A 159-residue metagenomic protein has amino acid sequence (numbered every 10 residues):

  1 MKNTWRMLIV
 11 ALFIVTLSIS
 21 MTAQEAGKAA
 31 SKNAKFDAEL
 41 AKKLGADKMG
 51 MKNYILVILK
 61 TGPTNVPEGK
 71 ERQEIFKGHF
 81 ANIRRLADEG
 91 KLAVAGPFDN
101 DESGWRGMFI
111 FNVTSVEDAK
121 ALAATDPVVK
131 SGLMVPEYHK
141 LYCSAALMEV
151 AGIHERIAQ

Functional and structural regions predicted by a protein language model:
M1-I9: Bacterial N-terminal signal peptides that target proteins for export
R6, M21-Q24: N-terminal soluble segments of membrane proteins
I9-S20: Bacterial N-terminal signal peptides
Q24-Q159: Conserved, structured core segments of small domains
